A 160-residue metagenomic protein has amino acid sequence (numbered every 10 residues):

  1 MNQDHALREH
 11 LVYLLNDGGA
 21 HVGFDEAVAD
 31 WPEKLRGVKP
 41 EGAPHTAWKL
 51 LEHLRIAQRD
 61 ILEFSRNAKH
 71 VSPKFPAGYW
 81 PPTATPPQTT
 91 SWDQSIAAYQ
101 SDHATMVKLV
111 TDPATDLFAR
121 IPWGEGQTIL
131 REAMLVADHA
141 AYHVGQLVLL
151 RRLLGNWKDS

Functional and structural regions predicted by a protein language model:
N2-D4, R8-H21, D25-V28, E33-P82 (+1 more regions): Short, contiguous alpha-helical
T83-R120, R131-V136: Acidic/histidine-rich alpha-helical segments that form the ligand environment of transition-metal centers
